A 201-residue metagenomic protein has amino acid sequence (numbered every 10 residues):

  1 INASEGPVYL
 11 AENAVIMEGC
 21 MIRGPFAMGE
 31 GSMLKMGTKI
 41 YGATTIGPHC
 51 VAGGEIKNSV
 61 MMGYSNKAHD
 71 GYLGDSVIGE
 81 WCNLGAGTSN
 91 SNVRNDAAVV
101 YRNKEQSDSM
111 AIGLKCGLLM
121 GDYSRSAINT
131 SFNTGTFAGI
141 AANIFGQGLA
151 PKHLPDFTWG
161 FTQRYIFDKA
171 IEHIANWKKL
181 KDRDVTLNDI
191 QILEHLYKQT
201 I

Functional and structural regions predicted by a protein language model:
I1-A27: Extended, small-residue-rich solenoid/repeat segments and analogous flexible loops that form exposed scaffolds
N2, Y41, S91: Nucleotide phosphate-binding site architecture
M36-G37, H49-I201: Glycine-rich hexapeptide-repeat left-handed beta-helix
